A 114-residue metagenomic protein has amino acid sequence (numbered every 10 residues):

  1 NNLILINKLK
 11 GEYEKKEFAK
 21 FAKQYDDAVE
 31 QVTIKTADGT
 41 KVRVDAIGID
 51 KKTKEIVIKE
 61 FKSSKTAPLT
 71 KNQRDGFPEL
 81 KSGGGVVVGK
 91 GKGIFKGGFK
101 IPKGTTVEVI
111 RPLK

Functional and structural regions predicted by a protein language model:
N1-K114: Catalytic toxin/effector domains delivered as secreted proteins or via bacterial secretion systems
